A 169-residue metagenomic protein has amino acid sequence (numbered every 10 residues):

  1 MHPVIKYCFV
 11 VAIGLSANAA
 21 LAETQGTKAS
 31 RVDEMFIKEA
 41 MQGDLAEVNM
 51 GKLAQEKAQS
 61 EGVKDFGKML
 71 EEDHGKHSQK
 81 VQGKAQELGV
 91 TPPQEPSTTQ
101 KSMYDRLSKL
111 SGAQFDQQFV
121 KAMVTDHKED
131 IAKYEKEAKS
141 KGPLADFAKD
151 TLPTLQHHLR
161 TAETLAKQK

Functional and structural regions predicted by a protein language model:
H2-C8, A19-K169: His/Met- and acidic-residue-enriched segments that coordinate or traffic transition-metal cofactors and support
